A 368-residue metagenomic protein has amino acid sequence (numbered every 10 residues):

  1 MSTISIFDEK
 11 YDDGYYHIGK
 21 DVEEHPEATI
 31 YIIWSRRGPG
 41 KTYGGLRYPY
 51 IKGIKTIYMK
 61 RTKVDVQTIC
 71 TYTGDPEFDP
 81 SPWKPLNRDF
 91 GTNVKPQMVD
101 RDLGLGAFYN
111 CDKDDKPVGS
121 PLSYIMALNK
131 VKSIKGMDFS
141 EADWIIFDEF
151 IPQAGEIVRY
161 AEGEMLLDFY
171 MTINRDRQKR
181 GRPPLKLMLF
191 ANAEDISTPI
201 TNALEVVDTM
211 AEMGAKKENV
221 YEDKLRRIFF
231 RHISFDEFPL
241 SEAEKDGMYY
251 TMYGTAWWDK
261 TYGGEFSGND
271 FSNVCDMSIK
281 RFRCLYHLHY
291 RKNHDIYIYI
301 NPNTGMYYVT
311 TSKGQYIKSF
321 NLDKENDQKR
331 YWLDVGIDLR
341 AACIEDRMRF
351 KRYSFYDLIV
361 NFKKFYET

Functional and structural regions predicted by a protein language model:
S2-T368: Phosphate/NTP-binding elements of NTP-utilizing enzymes
